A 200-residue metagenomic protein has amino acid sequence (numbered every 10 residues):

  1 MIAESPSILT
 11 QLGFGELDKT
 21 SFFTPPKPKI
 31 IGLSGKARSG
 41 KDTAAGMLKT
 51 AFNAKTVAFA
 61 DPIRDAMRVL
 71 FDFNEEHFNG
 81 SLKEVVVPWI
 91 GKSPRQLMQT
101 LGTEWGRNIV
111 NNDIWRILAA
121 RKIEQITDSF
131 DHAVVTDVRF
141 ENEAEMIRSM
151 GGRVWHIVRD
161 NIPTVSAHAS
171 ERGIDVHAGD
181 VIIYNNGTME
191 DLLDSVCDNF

Functional and structural regions predicted by a protein language model:
M1-I31: Extreme N-terminal, non-catalytic leader segments that precede Walker-type/kinase nucleotide-binding cores
L33, V135: Hydrophobic anchor at the beta1->P-loop junction of P-loop NTPases
S34-A37, L118, N142-F200: Small-molecule kinase domains that catalyze NTP-dependent phosphoryl transfer to phosphate-bearing small molecules
K41: Conserved lysine of the Walker
A44: Hydrophobic positions on the alpha1 helix immediately C-terminal to the Walker A/P-loop
T50-V57: Post-Walker A helix-loop "phosphate-sensing" segment adjacent to the P-loop in P-loop NTPases
D61-D131: ATP-dependent small-molecule kinase phosphotransfer cores that center on conserved nucleotide phosphate-binding segments
D137-F140: Short, well-ordered beta-to-alpha junction loops that form the rim of enzyme active sites and present histidine/acidic
